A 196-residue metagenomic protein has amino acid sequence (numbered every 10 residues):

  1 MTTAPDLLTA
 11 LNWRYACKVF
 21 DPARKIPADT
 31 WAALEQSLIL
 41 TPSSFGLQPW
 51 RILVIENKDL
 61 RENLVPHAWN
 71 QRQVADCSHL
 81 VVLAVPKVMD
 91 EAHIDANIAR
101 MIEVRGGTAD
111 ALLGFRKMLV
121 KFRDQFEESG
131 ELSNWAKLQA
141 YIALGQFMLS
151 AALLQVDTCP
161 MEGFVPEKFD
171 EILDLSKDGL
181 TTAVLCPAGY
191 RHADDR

Functional and structural regions predicted by a protein language model:
M1-R196: Acidic, surface-exposed loops and disordered segments
